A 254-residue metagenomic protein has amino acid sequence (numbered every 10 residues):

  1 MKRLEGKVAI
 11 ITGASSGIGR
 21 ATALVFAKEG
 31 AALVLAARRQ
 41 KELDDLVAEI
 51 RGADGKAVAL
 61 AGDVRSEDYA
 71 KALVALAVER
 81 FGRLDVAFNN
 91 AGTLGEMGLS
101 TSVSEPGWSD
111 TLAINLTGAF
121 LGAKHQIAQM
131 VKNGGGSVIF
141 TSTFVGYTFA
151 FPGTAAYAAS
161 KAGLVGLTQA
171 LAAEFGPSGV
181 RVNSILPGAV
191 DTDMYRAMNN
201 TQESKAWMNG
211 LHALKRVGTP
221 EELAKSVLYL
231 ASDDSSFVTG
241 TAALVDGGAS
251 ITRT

Functional and structural regions predicted by a protein language model:
V8, S15-S16: Conserved glycine-rich cofactor-binding loop
A61-L73, E105, E221-E222: The beta1-alpha1 cofactor-binding region of Rossmann-like NAD(H)/NADP(H)-dependent oxidoreductases
L94-M97, L228, T239-T254: Short C-terminal tail/terminal secondary-structure segment of NAD(P)H-dependent dehydrogenase/reductase domains
G98-S100, S104-L112, M208: Substrate-binding pocket helix/loop in short-chain dehydrogenase/reductase
A123, S160, T168: Active-site helix of classical SDR
A128, Y147, A173-P177, S236: Alpha-helical segment proximal to the catalytic Tyr-Lys
P177, S184, A206-D234, V238 (+1 more regions): C-terminal helical subdomain
